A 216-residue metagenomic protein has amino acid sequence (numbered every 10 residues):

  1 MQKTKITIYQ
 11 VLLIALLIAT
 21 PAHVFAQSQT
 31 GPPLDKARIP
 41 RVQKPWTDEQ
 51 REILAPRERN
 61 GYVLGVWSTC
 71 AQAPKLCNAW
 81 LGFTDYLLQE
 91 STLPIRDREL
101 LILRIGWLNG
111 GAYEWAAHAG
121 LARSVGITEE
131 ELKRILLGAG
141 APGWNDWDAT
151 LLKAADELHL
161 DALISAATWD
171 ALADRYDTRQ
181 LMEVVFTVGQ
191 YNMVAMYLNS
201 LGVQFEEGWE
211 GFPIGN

Functional and structural regions predicted by a protein language model:
Q2-L12: Bacterial N-terminal signal peptides that target proteins for export
Q10-P21: Bacterial N-terminal signal peptides
F25-N216: Hydrophobic alpha-helical segments
